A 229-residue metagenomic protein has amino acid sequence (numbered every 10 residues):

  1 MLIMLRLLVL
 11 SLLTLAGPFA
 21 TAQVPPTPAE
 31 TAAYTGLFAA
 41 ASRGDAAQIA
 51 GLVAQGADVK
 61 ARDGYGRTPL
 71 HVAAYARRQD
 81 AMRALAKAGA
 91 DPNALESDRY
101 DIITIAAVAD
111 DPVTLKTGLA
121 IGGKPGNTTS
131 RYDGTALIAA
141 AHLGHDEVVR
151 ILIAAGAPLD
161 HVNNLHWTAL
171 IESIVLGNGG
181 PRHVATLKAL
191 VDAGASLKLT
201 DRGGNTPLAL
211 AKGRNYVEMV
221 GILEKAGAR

Functional and structural regions predicted by a protein language model:
I3-L10: Sec-dependent signal peptide recognition, specifically the positively charged N-region followed immediately by
T21-Q55, G64-R67, R83, K87 (+5 more regions): Intrinsically disordered, low-complexity regulatory segments in ankyrin-centric signaling systems
Q23-G36, A155, R182, T186 (+4 more regions): Ankyrin-repeat-protein effector appendages
E30-A39, R62-T68, L95-I103, T128-A136 (+2 more regions): Ankyrin-repeat boundary/"N-cap" motif
A39-G44, V72-R78, I105-D111, A139-H145 (+2 more regions): Ankyrin repeat A-helix N-terminal signature
D45-V53, R78-A86, D111-A120, H145-I153 (+2 more regions): Ankyrin repeat structural motif
V59, P92, P125-G126, L159 (+1 more regions): Ankyrin-repeat inter-repeat connecting loop/turn
